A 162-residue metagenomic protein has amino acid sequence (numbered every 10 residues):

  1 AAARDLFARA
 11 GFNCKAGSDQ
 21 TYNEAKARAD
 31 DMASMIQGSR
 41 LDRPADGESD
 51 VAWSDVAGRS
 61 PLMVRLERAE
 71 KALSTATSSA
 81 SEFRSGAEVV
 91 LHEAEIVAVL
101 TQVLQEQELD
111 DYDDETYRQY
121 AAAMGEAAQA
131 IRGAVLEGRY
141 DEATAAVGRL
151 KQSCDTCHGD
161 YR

Functional and structural regions predicted by a protein language model:
A1-R162: Mature extracytoplasmic or organellar-lumen-exposed domains after removal of signal/transit peptides
